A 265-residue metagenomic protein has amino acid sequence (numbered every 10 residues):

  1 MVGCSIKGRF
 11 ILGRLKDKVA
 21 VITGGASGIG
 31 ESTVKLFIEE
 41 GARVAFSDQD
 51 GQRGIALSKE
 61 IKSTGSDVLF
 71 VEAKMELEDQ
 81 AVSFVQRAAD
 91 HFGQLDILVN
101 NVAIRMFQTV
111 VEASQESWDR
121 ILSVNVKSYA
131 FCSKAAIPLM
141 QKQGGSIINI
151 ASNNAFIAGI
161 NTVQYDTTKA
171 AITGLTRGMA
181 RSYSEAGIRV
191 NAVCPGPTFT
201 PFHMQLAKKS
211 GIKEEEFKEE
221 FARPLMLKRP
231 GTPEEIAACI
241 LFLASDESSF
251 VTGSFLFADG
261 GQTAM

Functional and structural regions predicted by a protein language model:
I6-F10, I157, L241, T252-M265: Short C-terminal tail/terminal secondary-structure segment of NAD(P)H-dependent dehydrogenase/reductase domains
G13-A45: Canonical Rossmann dinucleotide-binding motif of NAD(H)/NADP(H)-dependent dehydrogenases/reductases, specifically
T109-V110, S114-L122, F217, F221: Substrate-binding pocket helix/loop in short-chain dehydrogenase/reductase
S133, T168, T176: Active-site helix of classical SDR
P138, R181-E185, S249: Alpha-helical segment proximal to the catalytic Tyr-Lys
S152: Residue(s) in the substrate-gating loop at a strand-loop-helix junction that position the organic substrate next
A192-P195, E214-E247, V251, G260: C-terminal helical subdomain
